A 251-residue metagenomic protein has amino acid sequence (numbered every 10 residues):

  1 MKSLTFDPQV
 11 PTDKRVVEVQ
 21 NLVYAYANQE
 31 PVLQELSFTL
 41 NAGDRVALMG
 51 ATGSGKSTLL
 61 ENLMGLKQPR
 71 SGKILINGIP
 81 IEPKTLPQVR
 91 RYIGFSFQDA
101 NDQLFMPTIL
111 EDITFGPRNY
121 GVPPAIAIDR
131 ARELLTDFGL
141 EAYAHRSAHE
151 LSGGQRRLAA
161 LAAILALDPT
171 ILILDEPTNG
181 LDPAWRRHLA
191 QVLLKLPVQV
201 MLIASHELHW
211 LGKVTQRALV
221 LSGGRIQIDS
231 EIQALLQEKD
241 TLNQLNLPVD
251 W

Functional and structural regions predicted by a protein language model:
M49-A51: The feature captures the beta-strand-to-loop junction immediately N-terminal to the Walker
M64: Helix-to-loop junction immediately C-terminal to a conserved catalytic motif
G72-P80, V89: Conserved ABC transporter NBD signature motif
S147-L151, Q155: Conserved ABC ATPase signature
L172-D175: Catalytic Walker B motif of ABC-type/P-loop ATPase nucleotide-binding domains
S205-H206: H-loop/switch region of ABC-family ATPase nucleotide-binding domains
R225-L247: Conserved beta-strand-loop-alpha-helix hinge in the C-terminal portion of ABC ATPase nucleotide-binding domains
